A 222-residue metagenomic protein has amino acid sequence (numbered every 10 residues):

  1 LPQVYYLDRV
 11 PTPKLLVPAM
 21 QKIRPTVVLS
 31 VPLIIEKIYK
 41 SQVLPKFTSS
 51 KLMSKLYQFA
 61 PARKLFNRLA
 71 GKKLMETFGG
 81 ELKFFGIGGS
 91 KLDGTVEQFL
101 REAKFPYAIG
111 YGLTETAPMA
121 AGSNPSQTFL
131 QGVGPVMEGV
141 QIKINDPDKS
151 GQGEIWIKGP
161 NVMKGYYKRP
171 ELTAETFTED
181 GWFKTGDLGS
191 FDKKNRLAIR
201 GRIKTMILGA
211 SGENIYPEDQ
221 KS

Functional and structural regions predicted by a protein language model:
L1-D8, K14, N195, I199 (+1 more regions): Flexible glycine/proline-rich, aromatic-decorated loop/lid segments
V4-G151: Conserved adenylate-forming
Y6, Y39, F99, Y111 (+4 more regions): Aromatic side chains
V136, K143-N145, K149-G209, N214: Conserved ATP-binding/catalytic segment of the ANL
D219: Phosphate/diphosphate-binding loops
